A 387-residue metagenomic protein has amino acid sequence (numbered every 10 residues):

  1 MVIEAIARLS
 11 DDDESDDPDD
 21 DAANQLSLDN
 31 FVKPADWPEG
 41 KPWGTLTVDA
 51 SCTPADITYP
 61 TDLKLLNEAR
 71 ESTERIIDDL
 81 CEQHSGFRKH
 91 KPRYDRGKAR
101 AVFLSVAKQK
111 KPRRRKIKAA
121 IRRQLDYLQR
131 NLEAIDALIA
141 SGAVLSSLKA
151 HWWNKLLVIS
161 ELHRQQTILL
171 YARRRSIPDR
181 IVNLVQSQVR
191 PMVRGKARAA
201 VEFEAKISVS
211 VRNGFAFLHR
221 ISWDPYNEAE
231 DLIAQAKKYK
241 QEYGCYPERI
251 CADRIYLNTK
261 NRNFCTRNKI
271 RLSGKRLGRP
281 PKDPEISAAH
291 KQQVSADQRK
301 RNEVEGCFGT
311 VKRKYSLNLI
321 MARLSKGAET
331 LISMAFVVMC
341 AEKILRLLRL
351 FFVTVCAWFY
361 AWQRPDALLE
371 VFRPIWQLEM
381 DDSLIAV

Functional and structural regions predicted by a protein language model:
M1, G44-P54, V209, L232 (+5 more regions): Short, conserved catalytic/metal-binding motifs centered on acidic residues
M1-Q186: Active-site- or DNA-interface-adjacent structural scaffold in DNA-acting proteins
L169, R175-S208: Active-site cores of enzymes that catalyze phosphoryl transfer or operate on phosphate-rich substrates
P191-V193, A216-L218, P225-N227, Y256-N261 (+1 more regions): Flexible loop/turn segments at secondary-structure boundaries
K196-E242: Electropositive, glycine- and tryptophan-enriched low-complexity nucleic-acid-binding patches
R254-K326, V387: Helix-centered, glycine/charged polyanion-binding patches within enzymatic domains that contact phosphate-containing
K291, N318-M321, I344-V387: A short, flexible helix-boundary coil/loop motif
S325-S333: Membrane-interface transmembrane-helix boundary segments in multi-pass integral membrane proteins
